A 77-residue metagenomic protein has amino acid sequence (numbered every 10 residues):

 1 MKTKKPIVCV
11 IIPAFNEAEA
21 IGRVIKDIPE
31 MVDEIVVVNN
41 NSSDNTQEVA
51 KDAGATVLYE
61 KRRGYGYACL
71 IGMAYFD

Functional and structural regions predicted by a protein language model:
M1-D77: Structured catalytic core of nucleotide-sugar glycosyltransferases
